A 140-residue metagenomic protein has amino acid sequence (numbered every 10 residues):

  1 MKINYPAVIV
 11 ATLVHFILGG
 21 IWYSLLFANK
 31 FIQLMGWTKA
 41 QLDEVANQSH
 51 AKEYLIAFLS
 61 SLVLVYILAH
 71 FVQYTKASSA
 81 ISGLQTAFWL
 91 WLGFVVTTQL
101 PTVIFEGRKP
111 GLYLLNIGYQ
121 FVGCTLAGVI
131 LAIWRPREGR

Functional and structural regions predicted by a protein language model:
M1-R140: Juxtamembrane/disordered regions of integral membrane proteins
